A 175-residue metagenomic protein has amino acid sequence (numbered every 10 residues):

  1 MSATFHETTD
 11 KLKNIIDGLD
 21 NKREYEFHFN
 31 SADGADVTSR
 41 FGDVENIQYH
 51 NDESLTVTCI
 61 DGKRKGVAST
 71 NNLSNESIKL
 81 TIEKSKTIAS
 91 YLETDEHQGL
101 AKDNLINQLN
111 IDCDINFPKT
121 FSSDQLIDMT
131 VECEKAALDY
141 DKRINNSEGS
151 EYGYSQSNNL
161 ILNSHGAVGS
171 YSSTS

Functional and structural regions predicted by a protein language model:
M1-S175: Active-site bordering "gate/hinge" segments that shape substrate access to catalytic or cofactor-binding pockets
